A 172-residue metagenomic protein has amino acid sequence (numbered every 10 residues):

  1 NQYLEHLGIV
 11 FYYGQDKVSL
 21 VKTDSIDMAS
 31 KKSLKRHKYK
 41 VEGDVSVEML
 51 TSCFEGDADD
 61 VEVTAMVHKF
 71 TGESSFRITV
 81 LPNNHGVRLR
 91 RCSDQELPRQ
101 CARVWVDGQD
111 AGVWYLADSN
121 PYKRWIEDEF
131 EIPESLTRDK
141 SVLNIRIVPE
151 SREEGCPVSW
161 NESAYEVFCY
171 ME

Functional and structural regions predicted by a protein language model:
N1-V63, E162, F168-E172: Activation corresponds to long, low-complexity, non-globular regions
V21, G56-N84, C92-E172: Beta-strand-rich ligand-recognition modules
